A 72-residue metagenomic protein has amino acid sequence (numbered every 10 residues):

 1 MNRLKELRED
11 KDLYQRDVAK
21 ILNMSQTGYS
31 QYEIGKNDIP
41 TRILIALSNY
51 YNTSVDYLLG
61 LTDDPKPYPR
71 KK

Functional and structural regions predicted by a protein language model:
M1-D10: A short, Lys/Arg-rich alpha-helix, primarily the initiator
R3, Y14, P40-I43, S54: Residues that mark the N-terminal boundary/hinge immediately upstream of a DNA-recognition element
D10, L59-K72: Short, charged recognition helix plus adjacent turn of helix-turn-helix-like nucleic-acid-binding domains
L13-S30: Short alpha-helical DNA-recognition segment
N23, R42-Y57: DNA major-groove recognition helix of helix-turn-helix/homeodomain DNA-binding modules
